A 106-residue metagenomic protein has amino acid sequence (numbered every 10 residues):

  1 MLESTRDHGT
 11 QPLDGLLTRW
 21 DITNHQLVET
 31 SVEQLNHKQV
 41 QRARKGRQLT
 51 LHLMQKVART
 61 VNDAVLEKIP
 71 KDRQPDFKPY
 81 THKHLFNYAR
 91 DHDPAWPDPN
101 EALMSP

Functional and structural regions predicted by a protein language model:
M1-E3, D7, D21, L66-P106: Short, charged recognition helix plus adjacent turn of helix-turn-helix-like nucleic-acid-binding domains
M1-T30: A short, Lys/Arg-rich alpha-helix, primarily the initiator
Q11, I22, L35, L49-H52: Residue-level signal for the short linker/turn that defines the boundary of a DNA-recognition helix
G15, E29, R42, R59 (+1 more regions): DNA-binding alpha-helical recognition surfaces that contact promoter or target DNA
H25-N36, A58-V65: DNA-recognition alpha helix
V32-L49: Recognition helix of helix-turn-helix/homeodomain-like DNA-binding domains that insert into the DNA major groove
L51-K71: DNA major-groove recognition helix of helix-turn-helix/homeodomain DNA-binding modules
